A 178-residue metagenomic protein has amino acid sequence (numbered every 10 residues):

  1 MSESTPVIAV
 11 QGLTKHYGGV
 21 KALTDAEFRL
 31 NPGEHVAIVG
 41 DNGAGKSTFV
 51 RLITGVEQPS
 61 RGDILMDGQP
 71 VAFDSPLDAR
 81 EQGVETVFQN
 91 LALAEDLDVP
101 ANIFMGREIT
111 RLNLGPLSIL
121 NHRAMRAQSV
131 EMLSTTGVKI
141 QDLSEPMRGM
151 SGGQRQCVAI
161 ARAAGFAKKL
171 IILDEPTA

Functional and structural regions predicted by a protein language model:
S2-A178: Glycine-rich phosphate-binding loops of nucleotide-dependent enzymes
